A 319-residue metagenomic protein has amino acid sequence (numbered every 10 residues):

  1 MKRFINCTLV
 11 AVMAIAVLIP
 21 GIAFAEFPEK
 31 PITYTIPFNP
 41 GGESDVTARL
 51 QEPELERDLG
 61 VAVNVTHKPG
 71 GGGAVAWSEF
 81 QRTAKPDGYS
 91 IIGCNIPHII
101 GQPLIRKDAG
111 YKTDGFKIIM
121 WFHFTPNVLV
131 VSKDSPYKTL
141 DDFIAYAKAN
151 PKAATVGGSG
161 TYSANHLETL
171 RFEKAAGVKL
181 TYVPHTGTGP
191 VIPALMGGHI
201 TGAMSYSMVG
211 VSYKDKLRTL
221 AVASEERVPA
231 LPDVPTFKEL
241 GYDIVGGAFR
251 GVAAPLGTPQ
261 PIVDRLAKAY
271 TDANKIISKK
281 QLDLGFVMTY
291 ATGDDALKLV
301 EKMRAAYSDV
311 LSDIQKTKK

Functional and structural regions predicted by a protein language model:
M1-V12: Bacterial N-terminal signal peptides that target proteins for export
M13-L18: Hydrophobic core
I19-A25: Sec/Tat signal peptide C-region and signal peptidase I cleavage site
A25-D114, K152-A154, T161, K174-M204 (+4 more regions): N-terminal (or domain-start) structured segment
N39-G41, I96-P97, S132-Y137, G158-S163 (+4 more regions): Short coil/turn segments
L55, E79-S90, P103-T186, P190 (+1 more regions): Hinge/capping helix and adjacent helix->loop/strand transition within the periplasmic-binding protein
M208-N274, K302-A305, T317-K319: C-terminal lobe and pocket-closing loops of periplasmic/extracytoplasmic Venus-flytrap solute-binding proteins
K279-V300: Mature extracytoplasmic/periplasmic domains
